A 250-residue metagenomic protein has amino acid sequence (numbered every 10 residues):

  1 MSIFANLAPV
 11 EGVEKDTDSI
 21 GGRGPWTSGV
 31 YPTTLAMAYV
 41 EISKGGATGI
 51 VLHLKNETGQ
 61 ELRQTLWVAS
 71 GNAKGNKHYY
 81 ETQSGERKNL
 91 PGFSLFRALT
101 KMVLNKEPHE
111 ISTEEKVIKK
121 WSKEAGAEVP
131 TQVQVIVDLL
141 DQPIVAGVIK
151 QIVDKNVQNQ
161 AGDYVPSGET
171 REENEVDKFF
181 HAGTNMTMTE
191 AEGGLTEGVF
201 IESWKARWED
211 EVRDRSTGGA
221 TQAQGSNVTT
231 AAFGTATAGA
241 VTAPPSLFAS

Functional and structural regions predicted by a protein language model:
M1-S250: Short beta-rich binding modules
